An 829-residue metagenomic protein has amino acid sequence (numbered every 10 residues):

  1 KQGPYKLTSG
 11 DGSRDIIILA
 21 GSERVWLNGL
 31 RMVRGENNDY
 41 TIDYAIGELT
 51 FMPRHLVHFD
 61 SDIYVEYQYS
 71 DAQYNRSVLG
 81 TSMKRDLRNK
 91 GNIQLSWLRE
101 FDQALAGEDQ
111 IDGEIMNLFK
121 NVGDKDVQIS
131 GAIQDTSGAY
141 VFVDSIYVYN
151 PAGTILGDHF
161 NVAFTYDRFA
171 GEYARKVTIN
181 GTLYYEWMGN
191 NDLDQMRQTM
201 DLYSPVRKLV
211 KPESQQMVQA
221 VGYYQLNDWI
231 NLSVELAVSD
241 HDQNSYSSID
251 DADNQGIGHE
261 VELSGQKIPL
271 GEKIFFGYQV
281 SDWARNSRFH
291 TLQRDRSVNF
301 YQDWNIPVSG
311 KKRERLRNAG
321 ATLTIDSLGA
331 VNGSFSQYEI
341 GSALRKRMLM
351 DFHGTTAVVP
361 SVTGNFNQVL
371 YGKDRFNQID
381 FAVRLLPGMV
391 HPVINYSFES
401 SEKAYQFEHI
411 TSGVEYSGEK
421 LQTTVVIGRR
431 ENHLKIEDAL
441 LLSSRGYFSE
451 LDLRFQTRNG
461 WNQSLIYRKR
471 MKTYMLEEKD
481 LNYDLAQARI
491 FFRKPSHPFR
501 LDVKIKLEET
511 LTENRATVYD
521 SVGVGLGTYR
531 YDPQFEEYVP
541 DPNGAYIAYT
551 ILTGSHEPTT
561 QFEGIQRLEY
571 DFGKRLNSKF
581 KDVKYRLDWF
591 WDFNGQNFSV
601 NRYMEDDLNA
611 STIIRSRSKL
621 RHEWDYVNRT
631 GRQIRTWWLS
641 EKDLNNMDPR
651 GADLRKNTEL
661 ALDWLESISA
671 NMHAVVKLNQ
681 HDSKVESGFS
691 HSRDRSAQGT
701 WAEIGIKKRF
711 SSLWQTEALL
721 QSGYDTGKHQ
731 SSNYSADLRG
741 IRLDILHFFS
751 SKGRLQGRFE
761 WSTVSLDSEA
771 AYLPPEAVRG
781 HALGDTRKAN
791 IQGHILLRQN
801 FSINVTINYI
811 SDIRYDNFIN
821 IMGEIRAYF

Functional and structural regions predicted by a protein language model:
K1-A652, L665-K677, S683, L713-L719 (+4 more regions): Surface-exposed, low-hydrophobicity segments enriched in Gly/Pro/acidic/Ser residues that characterize the mature
T473, D725-T726: Surface-exposed loop-to-helix/strand elements on domain peripheries
T559, G651, R655, R693 (+2 more regions): Alpha-solenoid helical-repeat scaffolds
M604-D606, D648-R650, E686-S692, H729-N733 (+1 more regions): Flexible, solvent-exposed loop segments that connect beta-strands
G688-S690, D694-W701, I706-K707, Q715-L719 (+2 more regions): C-terminal accessory/interaction regions of large nucleic acid-associated machines
E717, Y724, Y734-A736: Extended, charge-rich low-complexity regions and/or helical-solenoid scaffolds
N733-R742, L746-L796: Outer-membrane beta-barrel transmembrane domain signature
S765, D812-R814: Short active-site-adjacent structural elements
